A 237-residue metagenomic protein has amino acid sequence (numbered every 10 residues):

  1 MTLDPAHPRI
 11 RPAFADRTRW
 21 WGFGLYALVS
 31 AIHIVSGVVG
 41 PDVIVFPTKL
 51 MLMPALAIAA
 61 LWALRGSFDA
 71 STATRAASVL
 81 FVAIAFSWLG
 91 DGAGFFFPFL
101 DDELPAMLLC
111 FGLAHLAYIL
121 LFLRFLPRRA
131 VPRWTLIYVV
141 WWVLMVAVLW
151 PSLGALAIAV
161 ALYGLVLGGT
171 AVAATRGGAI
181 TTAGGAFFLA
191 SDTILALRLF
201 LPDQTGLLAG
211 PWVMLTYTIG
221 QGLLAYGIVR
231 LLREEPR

Functional and structural regions predicted by a protein language model:
T2-R237: Polytopic alpha-helical membrane-helix bundles and their juxtamembrane interface segments in multi-pass membrane
